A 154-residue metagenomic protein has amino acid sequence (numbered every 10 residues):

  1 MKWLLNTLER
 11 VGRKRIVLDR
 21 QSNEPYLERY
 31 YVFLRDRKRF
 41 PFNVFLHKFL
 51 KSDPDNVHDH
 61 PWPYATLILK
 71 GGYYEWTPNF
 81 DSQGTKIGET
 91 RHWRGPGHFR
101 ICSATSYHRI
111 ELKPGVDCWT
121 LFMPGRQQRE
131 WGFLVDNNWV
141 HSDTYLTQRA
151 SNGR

Functional and structural regions predicted by a protein language model:
M1-N43: A short, N-terminal "cap"/entry segment at the start of jelly-roll beta-barrel domains of the cupin/DSBH fold
K38-F40, Y64, W76-P78, P114: Beta-sandwich/jelly-roll carbohydrate-recognition scaffolds of carbohydrate-active enzymes
V44-H60, A104: Conserved short histidine dyad/triad with adjacent acidic residue
P54-H60, R91-H92, E111-K113: Short histidine-centered beta-strand/loop micro-motifs that create catalytic or ligand/metal-coordination sites
H60-E75: Short, conserved beta-strand element in jelly-roll/cupin
T77-R109: Short acidic-glycine-tyrosine-enriched beta hairpin
I101, G115-G132: A short hydrophobic beta-strand segment most commonly corresponding to one strand of the jelly-roll/cupin
E130-R154: Active-site or metal-binding loop neighborhoods of secreted/extracellular toxin and effector enzymes
